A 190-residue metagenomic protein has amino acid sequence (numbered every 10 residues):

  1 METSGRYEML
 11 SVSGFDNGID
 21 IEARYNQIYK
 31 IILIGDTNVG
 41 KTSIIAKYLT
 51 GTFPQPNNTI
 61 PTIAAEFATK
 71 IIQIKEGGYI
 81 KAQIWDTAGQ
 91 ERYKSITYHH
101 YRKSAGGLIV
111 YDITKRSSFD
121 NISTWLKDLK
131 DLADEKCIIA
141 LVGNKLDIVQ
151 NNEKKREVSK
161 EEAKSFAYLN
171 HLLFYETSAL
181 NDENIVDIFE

Functional and structural regions predicted by a protein language model:
M1-E190: TRAFAC-class small GTPase G-domain
